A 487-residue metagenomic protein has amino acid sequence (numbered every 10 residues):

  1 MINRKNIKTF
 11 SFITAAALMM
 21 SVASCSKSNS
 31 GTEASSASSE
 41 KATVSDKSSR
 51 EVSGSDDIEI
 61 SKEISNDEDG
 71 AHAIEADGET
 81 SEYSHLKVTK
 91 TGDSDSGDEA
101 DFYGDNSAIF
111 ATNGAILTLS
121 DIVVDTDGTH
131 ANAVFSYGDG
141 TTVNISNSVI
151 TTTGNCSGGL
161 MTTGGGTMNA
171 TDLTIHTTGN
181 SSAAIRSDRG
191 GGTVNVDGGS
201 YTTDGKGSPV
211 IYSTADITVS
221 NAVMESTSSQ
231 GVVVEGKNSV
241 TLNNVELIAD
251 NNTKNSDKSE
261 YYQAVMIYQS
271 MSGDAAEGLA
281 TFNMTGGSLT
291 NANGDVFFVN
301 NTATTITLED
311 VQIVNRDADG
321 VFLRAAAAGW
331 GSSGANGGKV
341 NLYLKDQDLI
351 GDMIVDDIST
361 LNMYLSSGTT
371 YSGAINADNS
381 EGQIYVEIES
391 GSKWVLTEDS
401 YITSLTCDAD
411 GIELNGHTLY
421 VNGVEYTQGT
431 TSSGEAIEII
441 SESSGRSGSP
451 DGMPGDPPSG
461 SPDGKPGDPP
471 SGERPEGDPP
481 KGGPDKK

Functional and structural regions predicted by a protein language model:
I2-F12: Bacterial N-terminal signal peptides that target proteins for export
M20-S24: C-terminal motif of bacterial Sec signal peptides marking the signal peptidase cleavage site
K27-K47, M271-G273, G331, G445-K487: Disordered, low-complexity segments in secreted/periplasmic proteins that are enriched in proline
A42-S61, E75-G97, D101, D105-T126 (+11 more regions): Surface-exposed loop/turn motifs in large extracellular/passenger domains
S65-D77: Beta-strand-rich domains and repeat architectures in extracellular enzymes and scaffolds, especially beta-propellers
A377-Q383, L396-T406, L419-V421, Y426: Surface-exposed loop/turn positions within long extracellular repeat scaffolds, especially the passenger domains
G416-E438: Extracellular, surface-exposed repeat architectures
